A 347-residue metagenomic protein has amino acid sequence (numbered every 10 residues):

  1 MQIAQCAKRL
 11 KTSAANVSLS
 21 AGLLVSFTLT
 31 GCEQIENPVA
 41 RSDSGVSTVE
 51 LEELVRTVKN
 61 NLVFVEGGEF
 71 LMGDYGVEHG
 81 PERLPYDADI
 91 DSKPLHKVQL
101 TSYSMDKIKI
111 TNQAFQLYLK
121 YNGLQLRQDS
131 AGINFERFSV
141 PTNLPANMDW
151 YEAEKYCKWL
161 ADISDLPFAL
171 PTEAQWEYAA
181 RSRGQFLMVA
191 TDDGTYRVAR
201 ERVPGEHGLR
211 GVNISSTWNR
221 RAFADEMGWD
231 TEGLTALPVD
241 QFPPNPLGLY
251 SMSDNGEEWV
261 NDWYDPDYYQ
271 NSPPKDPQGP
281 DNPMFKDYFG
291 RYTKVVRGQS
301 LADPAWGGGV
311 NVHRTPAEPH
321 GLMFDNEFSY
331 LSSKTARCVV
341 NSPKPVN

Functional and structural regions predicted by a protein language model:
M1-T12: N-terminal secretory signal peptides that target proteins for export/translocation
A4, E33-S47, T231, P243-N245 (+1 more regions): Disulfide-stabilized, aromatic/cysteine-rich ligand-recognition loop
S18-T28: Bacterial N-terminal signal peptides
L54-S130, D149, D254: A short glycine-rich, aromatic-capped structural motif
L71, V77-G80, S139-V140, L144 (+1 more regions): Functional-site microenvironments in short loops/helix caps that host divalent-cation chemistry
K97-T101, T235, P319-G321: Flexible glycine/proline-enriched surface loops and loop-helix/loop-strand junctions
D129-P141: Feature responds to low-complexity, polar/acidic, surface-exposed segments characteristic of secreted/exported proteins
